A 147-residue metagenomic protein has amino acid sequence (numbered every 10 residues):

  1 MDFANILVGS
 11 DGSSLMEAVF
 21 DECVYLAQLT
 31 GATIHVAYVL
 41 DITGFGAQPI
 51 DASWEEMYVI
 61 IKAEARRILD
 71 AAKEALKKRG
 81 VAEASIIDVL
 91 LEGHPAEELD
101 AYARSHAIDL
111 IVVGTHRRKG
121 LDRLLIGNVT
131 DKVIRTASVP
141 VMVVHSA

Functional and structural regions predicted by a protein language model:
M1, E74-I111: Structural beta-alpha unit
D2-E55, R79, S85: Small/aliphatic-rich secondary-structure junction motif
A37, I87-L91, M142: General small-molecule cofactor/ligand-binding pocket signal
D51-E55, S105, V129-T130: Short, hinge-like loop/turn segments at secondary-structure boundaries
W54-R67: A short acidic, glycine-rich active-site loop that binds or catalyzes chemistry on phosphate/adenosine moieties
L110-K132: Glycine-rich, Arg-bearing micro-motifs that act as flexible, cationic patches
V141-A147: Short, flexible loop segments at boundaries between secondary-structure elements
